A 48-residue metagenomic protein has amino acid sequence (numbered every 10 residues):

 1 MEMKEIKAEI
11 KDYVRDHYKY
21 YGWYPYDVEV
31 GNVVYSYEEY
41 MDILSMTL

Functional and structural regions predicted by a protein language model:
E2-L48: Acidic, low-complexity, intrinsically disordered interaction modules
